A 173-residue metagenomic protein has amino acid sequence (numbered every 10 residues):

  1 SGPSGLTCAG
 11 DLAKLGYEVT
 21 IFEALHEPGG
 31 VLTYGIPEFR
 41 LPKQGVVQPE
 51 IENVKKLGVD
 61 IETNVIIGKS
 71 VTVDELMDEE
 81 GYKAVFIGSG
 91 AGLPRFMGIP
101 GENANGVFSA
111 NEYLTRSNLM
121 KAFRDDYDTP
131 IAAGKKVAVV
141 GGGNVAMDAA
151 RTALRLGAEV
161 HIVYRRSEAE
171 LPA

Functional and structural regions predicted by a protein language model:
S1-A173: Residues forming the flavin
